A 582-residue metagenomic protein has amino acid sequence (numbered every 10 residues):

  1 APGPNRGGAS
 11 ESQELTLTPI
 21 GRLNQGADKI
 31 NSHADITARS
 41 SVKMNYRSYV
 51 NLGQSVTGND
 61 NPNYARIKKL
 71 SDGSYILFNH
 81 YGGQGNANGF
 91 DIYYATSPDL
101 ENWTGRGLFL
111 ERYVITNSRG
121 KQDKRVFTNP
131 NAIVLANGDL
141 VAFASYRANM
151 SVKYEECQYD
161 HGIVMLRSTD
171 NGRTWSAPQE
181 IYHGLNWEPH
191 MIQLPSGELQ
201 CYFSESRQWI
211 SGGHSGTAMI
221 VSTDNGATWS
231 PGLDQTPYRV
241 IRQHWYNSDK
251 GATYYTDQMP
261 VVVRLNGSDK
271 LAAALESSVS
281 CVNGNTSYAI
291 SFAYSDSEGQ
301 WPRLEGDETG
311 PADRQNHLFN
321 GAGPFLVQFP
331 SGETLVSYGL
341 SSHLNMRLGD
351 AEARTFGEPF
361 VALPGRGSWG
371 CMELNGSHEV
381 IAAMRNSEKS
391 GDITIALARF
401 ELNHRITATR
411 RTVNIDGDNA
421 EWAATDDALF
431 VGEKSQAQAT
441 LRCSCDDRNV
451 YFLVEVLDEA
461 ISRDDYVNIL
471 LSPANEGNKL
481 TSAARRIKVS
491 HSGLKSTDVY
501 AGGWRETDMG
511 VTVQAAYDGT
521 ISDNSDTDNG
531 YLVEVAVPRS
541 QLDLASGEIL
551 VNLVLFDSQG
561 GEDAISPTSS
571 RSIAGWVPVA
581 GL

Functional and structural regions predicted by a protein language model:
A1-Q25, K29: Bacterial Sec-dependent N-terminal signal peptides
G21-H404: Asp-box/BNR beta-propeller blade signature and adjacent active/binding-site loops in extracellular glycan-interacting
T57, F430-Q436, N524-D528: Extracellular beta-rich ligand/substrate-recognition surface
H80-G82, E455-E459, S540: Solvent-exposed strand-to-loop "edge" motifs in beta-rich extracellular domains
G310, A460-D528: Extracellular/luminal beta-rich ligand-recognition and adhesion surfaces characterized by aromatic-Gly/Pro-enriched
R405-D416, L470-Y500, R539-L582: Acidic/polar low-complexity flexible segments
G417, N449-L457, Y531-P538: Short, well-ordered beta-strand segments enriched in hydrophobic/aromatic residues
W422-R442: An N-terminal domain-cap segment
